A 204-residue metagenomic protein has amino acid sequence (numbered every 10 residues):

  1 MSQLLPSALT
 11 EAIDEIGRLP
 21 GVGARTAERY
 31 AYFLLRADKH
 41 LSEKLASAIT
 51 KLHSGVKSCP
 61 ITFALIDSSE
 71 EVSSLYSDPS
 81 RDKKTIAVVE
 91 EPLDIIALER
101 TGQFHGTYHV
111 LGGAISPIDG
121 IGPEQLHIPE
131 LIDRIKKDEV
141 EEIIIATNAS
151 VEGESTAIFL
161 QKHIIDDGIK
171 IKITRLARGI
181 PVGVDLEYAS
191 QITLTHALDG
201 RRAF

Functional and structural regions predicted by a protein language model:
M1-P20: Extended, structured, electrostatic nucleic-acid-contact surfaces
A48-I95: Cys/His-rich short segments
T62, E71-D78, F104-G106, V110-D133: Basic, flexible Lys/Arg- and Gly-enriched helix-loop patches that mediate nucleic-acid binding at interfaces with rRNA
D67, S80, P92-I95, A114-P117 (+2 more regions): Conserved nucleotide-binding/hydrolysis micro-motifs of P-loop NTPases
T85-E90, V140-E152: Acidic beta-strand-to-loop metal/phosphate-binding motif
E152-D167: Short Gly/Thr/Asp-enriched flexible loops that form oxyanion-binding sites at enzyme active sites
G168-R178, V182-F204: Conserved phosphate-handling catalytic cores of large alpha/beta enzymes
